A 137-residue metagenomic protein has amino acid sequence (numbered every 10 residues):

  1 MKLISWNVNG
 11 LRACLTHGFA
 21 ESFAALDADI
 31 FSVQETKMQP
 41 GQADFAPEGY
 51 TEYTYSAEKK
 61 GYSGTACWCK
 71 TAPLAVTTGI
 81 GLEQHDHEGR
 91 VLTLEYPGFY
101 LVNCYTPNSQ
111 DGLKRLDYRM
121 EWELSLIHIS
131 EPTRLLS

Functional and structural regions predicted by a protein language model:
M1-P47, A57, Y62: N-terminal, active-site-proximal structural segment of metallo-dependent hydrolase catalytic domains
W6-A13, G79-I80, Y118-M120: Short, flexible loop segments at the rims of nucleotide/cofactor-binding pockets, characterized by
R12, L74, L136: Nucleotide phosphate-binding site architecture
A20-F23, P47-Y50, H85, Y118-R119: Glycine-rich, phosphate-binding/catalytic loops in enzymes
K37, A43-D111: Structured beta-strand-rich core segments of catalytic domains in phosphoester-bond hydrolases
K114-L126: Binuclear metal-dependent hydrolase catalytic cores centered on His/Asp/Glu-rich metal-binding motifs
I127-S137: Single conserved hydrophobic/aromatic residue that forms the stacking wall/gate of nucleotide- or nucleobase-binding
